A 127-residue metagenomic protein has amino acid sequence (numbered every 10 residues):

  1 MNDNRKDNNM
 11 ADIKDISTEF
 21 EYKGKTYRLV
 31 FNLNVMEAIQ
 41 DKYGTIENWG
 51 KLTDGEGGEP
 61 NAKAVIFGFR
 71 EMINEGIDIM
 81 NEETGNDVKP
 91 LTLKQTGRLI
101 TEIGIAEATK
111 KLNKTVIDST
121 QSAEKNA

Functional and structural regions predicted by a protein language model:
N2-T26, D41-G57, N81-A127: Charged interaction scaffolds used for protein-protein
L29, G58-A62, I66: Alpha-helix N-cap/helix-initiation sites
N32: Residue-level signal for threonine
E37-I39: Short Gly/aromatic-enriched secondary-structure transition segments
K63-E75: Short, hydrophobic/amphipathic alpha-helical patches that form generic packing surfaces within helical domains
M72-G76, V116-S119: Generic structural signal for hydrophobic core residues of well-folded globular domains
